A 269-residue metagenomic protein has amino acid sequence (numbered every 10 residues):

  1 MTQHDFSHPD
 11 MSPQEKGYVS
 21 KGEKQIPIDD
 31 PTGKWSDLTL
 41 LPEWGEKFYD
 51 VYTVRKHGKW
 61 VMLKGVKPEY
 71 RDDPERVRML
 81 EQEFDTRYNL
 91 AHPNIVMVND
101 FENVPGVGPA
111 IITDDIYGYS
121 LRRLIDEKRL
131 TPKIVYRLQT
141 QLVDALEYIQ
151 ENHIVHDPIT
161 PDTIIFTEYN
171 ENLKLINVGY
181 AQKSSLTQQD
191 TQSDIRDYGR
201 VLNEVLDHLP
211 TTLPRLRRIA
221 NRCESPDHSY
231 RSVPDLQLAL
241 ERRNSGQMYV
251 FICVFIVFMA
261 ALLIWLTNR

Functional and structural regions predicted by a protein language model:
T2-G33: Juxta-kinase regulatory segment immediately upstream of eukaryotic protein kinase catalytic domains
Y70-N89: AlphaC helix of the eukaryotic protein kinase fold
M97-P109: Short beta-strand micro-motifs within the conserved protein kinase catalytic domain, predominantly in the N-lobe
G106-S120: Conserved short submotifs of the Hanks-type protein kinase catalytic core that shape the nucleotide-binding pocket
S120-L130: AlphaC helix of the protein kinase catalytic domain
L138-Q139: Activation segment signature within eukaryotic-like protein kinase domains
D144-I154: Protein kinase catalytic-loop region centered on the HRD/HxD motif
K174, V178-R222: C-lobe/activation-segment region of protein kinase-like
